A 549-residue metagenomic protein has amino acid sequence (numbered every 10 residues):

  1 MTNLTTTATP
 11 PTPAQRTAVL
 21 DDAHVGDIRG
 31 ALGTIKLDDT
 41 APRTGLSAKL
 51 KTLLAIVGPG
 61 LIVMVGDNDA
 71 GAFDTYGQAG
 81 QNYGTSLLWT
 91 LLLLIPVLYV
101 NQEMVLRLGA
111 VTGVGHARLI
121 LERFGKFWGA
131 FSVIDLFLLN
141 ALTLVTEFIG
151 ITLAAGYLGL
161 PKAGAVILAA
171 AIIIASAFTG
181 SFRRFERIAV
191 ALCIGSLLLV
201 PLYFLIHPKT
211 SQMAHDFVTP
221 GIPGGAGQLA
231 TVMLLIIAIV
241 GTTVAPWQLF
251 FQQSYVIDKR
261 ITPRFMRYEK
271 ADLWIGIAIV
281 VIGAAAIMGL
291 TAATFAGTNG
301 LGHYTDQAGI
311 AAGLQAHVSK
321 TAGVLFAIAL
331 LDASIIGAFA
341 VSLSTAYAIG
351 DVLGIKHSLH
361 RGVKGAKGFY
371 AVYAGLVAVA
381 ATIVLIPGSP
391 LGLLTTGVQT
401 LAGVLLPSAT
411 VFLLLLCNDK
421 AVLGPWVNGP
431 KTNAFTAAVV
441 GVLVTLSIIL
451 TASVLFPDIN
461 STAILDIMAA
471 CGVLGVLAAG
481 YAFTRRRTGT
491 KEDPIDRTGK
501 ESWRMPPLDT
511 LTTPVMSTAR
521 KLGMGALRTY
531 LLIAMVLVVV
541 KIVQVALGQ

Functional and structural regions predicted by a protein language model:
A48-K51, Q78-E103, A117, L121 (+3 more regions): Extracellular loop-to-transmembrane helix junctions
V63, T90-R123, S132-L138, L142 (+2 more regions): Juxtamembrane transmembrane-helix boundary signature
V97-V111, V256-I257, A278-G309, Q544-V545: Extracellular/periplasmic helix-exit of transmembrane alpha-helices
K126-F127, A163-V166, I275, I279 (+5 more regions): Loop-to-transmembrane helix boundary motifs in multi-pass membrane proteins
V133-I134, Y157-F178, G195-L199, K367-V379 (+1 more regions): Transmembrane alpha-helical segments of multi-pass small-molecule transport proteins
I194-P223, M233-Q253, F412-A421, L446-V454 (+1 more regions): Hydrophobic alpha-helical segments and their helix-loop junctions in multi-pass secondary transporters
L229-T231, T432-T490, L522-G523, R528-M535 (+1 more regions): A generic transmembrane alpha-helix motif of multi-pass inner-membrane proteins
R361-A371, T396-L455: C-terminal membrane-solvent junction of multi-pass transporters and transport-like membrane proteins
